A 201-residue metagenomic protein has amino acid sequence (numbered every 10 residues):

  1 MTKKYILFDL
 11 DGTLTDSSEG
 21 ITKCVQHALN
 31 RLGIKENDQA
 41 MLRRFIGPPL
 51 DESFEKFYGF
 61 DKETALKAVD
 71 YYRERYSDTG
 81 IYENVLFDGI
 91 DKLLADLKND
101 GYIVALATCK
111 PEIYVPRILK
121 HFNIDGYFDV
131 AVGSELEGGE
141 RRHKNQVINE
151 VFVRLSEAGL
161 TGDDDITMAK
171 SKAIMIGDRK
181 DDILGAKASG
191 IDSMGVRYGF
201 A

Functional and structural regions predicted by a protein language model:
T2, D78-L106, E112-P116, K120 (+1 more regions): Short, acidic loop-to-helix structural element flanking the phosphoryl-transfer center in phosphate-processing enzymes
T2-K92: N-terminal helical cap/lid subdomain that shapes the substrate entry/recognition surface in HAD-like hydrolases
Y5, K144-I183: Conserved Lys-Pro-Asp/Glu-containing loop-to-beta segment of HAD-superfamily phosphomonoesterases, centered on
T13, G20, E112, D181 (+1 more regions): Conserved Rossmann-like nucleotide-cofactor binding loop
I34, G101-Y102, I191: Short phosphate-binding/catalytic loops that engage adenosine nucleotides
D91-N99, F152, I183-K187: Surface-exposed amphipathic alpha-helices with a cationic face
D125-R141, S171: A short, structured active-site edge motif that brings together acidic residues
M175-A201: Acidic, Mg2+-coordinating phosphoryl-transfer loop and its flanking beta/alpha structural elements, shared across
